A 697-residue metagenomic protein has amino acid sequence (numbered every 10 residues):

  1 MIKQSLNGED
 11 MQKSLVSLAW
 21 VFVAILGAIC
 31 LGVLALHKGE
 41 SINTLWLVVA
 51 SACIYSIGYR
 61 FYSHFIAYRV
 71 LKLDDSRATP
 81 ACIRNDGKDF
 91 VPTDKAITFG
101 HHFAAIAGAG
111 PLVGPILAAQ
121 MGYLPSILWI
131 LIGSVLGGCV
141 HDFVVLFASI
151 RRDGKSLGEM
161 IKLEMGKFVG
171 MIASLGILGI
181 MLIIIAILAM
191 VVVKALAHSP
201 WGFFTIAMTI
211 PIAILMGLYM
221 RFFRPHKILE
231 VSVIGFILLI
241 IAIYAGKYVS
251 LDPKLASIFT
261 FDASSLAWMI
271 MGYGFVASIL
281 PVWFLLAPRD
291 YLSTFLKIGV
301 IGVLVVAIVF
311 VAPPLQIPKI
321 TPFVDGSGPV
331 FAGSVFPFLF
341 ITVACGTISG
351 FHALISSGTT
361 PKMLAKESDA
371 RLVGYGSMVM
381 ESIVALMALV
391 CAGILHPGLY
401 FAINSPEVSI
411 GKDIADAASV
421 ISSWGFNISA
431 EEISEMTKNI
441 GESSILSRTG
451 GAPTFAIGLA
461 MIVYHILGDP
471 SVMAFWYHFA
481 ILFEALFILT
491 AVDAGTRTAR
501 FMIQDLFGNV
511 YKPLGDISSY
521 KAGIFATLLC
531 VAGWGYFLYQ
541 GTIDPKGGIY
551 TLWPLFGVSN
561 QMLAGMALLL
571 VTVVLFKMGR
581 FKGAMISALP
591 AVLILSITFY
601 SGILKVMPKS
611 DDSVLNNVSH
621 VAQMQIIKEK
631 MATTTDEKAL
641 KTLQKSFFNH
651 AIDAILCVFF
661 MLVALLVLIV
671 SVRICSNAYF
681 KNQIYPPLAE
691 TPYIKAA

Functional and structural regions predicted by a protein language model:
I2-A24, I57-L112, T294, S334 (+1 more regions): Membrane-interface "cap" regions at the ends of multi-pass membrane proteins
I2-S5, S63-V91, L117, I127 (+6 more regions): Flexible loop linkers connecting adjacent transmembrane helices in multi-pass alpha-helical membrane transporters
A28-S41, L112, L124, L182-H198 (+11 more regions): Transmembrane helix-loop junctions in multi-pass membrane proteins
G32-K38, N43, D89-R152, L163-K167 (+8 more regions): Membrane-interface helix-loop-helix modules in multi-pass membrane proteins
S41-R60, A118-A148, G158, F203-A213 (+2 more regions): Extracellular loop-to-transmembrane helix junctions
L45-C53, I57-V70, G176, P200-I243 (+7 more regions): Membrane-interface loop-to-helix entry segments
E164-L182, G376-I383, T449-G451, P470-A480 (+4 more regions): Loop-to-transmembrane helix boundary motifs in multi-pass membrane proteins
I308-V324, V379-I457, A494, Y536-G547: Extracellular/periplasmic helix-exit of transmembrane alpha-helices
